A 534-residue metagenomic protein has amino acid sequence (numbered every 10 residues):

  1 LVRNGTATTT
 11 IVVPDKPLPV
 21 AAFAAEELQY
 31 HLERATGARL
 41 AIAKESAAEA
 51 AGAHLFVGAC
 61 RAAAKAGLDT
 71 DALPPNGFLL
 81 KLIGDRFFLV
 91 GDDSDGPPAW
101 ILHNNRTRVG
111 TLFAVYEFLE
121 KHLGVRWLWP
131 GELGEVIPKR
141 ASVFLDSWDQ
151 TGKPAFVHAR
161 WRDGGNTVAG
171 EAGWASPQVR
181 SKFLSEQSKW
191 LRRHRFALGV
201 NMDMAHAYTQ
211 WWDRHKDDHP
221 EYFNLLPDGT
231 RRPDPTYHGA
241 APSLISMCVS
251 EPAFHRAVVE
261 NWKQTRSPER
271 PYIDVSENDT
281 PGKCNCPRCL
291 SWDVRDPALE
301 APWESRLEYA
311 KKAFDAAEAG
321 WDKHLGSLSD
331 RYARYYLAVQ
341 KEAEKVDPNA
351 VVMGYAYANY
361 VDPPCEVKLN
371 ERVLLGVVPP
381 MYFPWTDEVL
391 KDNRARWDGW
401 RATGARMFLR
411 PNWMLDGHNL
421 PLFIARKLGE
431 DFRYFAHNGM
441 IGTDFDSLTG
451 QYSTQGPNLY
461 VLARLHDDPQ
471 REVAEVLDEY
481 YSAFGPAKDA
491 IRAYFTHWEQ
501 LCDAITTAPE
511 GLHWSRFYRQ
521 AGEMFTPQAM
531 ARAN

Functional and structural regions predicted by a protein language model:
L1-L79, I137, A141-D149: Acidic, contiguous N-terminal accessory segments
A7-T9, A38, A50-A53, D85-R86 (+5 more regions): Loop/turn elements at helix/coil->beta-strand transitions in domains of secreted/extracellular proteins
K16, A24-E27, H31-E33, L73-A333 (+3 more regions): Feature activates predominantly on carbohydrate-active enzymes
P17-P19, R61-A64, D95-G96, T280-G282 (+1 more regions): Short acidic, S/G/P-rich loop/turn micro-motifs used as interaction or catalytic elements
A35-A53, V57, I83-D85, P130-G134 (+3 more regions): A generic structural motif
A41-K44, F56, V90, R162 (+4 more regions): A structural signal for short, well-ordered beta-strand segments and their strand-loop junctions that often border
R61, N278-K283, Y357-P363: Short, internal active-site loops enriched in acidic
P138-K139, W148-G152, S243, A319-N534: Substrate-binding groove of N-acetylhexosamine-processing glycoside hydrolases
